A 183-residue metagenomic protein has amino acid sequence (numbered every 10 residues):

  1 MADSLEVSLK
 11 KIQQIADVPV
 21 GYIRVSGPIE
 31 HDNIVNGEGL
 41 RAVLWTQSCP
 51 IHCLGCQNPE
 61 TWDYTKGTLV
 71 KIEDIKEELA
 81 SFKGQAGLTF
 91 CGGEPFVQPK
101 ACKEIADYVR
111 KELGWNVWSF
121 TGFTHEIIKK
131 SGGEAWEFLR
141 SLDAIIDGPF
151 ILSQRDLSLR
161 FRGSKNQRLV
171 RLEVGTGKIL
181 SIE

Functional and structural regions predicted by a protein language model:
A2-W45, L54, N58-Y64: N-terminal [4Fe-4S]-dependent radical SAM core
V25-P28, E126-K130: Short gly/ser/thr-rich secondary-structure transition/capping motifs
I29, I146-P149, E173: Residues at the C-termini of beta-strands that transition into short coil/loop
I51: Glycine-centered loop/turn positions within well-structured domains that cap or flank conserved ligand/cofactor-binding
N58-V70, F82-Q98, G114-K129, L139-S153 (+1 more regions): Core AdoMet radical
I75-E78, A101-A106, E134-F138: A general structural detector for well-ordered alpha-helical segments in enzyme core domains, enriched
K103-W118: Surface-exposed amphipathic alpha-helices with a cationic face
R162-E183: Functionally critical loop-and-helix segments that line ligand-binding/catalytic clefts of soluble enzyme domains
